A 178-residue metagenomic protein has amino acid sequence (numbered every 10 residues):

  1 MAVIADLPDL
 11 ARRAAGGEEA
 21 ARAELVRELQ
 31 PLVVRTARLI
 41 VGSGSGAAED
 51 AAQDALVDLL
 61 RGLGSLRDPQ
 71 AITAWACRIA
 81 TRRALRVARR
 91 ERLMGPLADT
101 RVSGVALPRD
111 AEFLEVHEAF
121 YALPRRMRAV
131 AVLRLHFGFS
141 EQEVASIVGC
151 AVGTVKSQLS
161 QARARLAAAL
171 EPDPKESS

Functional and structural regions predicted by a protein language model:
A2, S43, E118, S146-I147 (+1 more regions): C-terminal edge and immediately downstream basic/flexible tail or linker adjoining helix-turn-helix-like DNA-binding
V3-L7, R86, R92-F120, S140: Internal acidic/polar
A15-E24, V34-D54, R67, V152: Short, charged helix-capping/linker segments at alpha-helix termini
L25, L29-V33, A55, W75-A80 (+1 more regions): Residue-level preference for hydrophobic side chains embedded in well-ordered alpha helices
V26-S45, G62, F120, P172: Amphipathic, Lys/Arg- and hydrophobic-enriched alpha-helical face
L39, R61-D68, R78-D99, R109: Arg/Lys-rich amphipathic alpha helix in sigma70-family domain 2
T81, L85, M127, V148-P172: DNA-recognition helix of helix-turn-helix
V130-R134: A short pre-motif secondary-structure segment
